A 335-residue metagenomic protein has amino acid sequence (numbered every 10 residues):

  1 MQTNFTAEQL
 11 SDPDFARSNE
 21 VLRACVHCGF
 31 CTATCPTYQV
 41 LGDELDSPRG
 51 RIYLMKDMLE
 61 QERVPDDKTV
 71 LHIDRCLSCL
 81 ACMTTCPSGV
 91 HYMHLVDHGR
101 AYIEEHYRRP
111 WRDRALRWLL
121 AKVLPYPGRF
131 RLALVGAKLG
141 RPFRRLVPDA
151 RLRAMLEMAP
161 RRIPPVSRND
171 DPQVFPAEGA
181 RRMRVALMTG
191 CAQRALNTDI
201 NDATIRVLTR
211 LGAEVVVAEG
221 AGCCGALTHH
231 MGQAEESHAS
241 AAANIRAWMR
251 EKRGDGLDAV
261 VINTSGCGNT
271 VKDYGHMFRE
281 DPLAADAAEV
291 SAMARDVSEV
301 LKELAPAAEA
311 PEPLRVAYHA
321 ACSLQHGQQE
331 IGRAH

Functional and structural regions predicted by a protein language model:
M1-L10, Y38-L71, G89-W118: Non-heme iron-sulfur electron-transfer modules
Q9-L22, R63-I73, P176, T209-G212: Short, intrinsically disordered, charge-biased short linear motifs at domain edges
D12, S47, V123-P127: Polar helix-capping/helix-linker motif
N19-Y38, D66, V70-V90: Cysteine-centered iron-sulfur cluster-binding motifs in ferredoxin-type domains/subunits of redox enzymes
G29-A33, E44-P48, V215-E219: N-terminal glycine-rich anion-binding loops that anchor highly charged ligand groups
E60, A81, T85, G232: Short His/Asp/Glu-rich catalytic/ion-coordination signatures at enzyme active sites or charged loops
Y92-H335: Iron-sulfur cluster-binding electron-transfer modules in prokaryotic oxidoreductases
